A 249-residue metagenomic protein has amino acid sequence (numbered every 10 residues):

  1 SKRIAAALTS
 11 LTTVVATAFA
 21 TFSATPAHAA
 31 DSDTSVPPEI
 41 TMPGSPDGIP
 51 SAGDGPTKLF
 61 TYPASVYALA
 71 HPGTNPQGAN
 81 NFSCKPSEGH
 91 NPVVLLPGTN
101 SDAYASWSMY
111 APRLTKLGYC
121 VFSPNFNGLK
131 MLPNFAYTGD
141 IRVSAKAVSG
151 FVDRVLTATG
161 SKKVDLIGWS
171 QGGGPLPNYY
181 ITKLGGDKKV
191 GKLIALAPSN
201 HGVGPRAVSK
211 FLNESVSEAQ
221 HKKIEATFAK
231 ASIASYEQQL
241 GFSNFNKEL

Functional and structural regions predicted by a protein language model:
K2-V14, A18-P112: Flexible, membrane-associating and regulatory peripheral segments of lipid-active enzymes
D54-G55, L59-T61, I181-L249: Helical cap/lid subdomain of alpha/beta-hydrolase-fold lipid enzymes that gates access to the catalytic pocket
V94-G98, W169-S170, A197: The conserved beta1-alpha1 loop
R113-L132: Conserved alpha/beta-hydrolase
M131-A147: Catalytic nucleophile-loop/oxyanion-hole region of alpha/beta-hydrolase and closely related hydrolase-like folds
K146-K162: Conserved acidic catalytic loop of the alpha/beta-hydrolase fold
I167-L176: Gly/Ala-rich beta-loop-alpha elbow adjacent to hydrolase catalytic centers
